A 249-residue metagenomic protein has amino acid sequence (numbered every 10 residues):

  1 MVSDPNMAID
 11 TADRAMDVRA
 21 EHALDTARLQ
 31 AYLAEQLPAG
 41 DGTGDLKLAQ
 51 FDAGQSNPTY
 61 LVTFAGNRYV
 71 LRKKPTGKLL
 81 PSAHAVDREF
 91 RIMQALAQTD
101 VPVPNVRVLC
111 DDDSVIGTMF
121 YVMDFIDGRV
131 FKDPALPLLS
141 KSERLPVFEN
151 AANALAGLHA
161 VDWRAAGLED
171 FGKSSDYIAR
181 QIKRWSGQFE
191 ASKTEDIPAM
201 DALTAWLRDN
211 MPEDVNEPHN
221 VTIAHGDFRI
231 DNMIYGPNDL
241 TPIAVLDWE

Functional and structural regions predicted by a protein language model:
V2-D41: Juxta-kinase regulatory segment immediately upstream of eukaryotic protein kinase catalytic domains
D45-W206, N210-I223, G236-L240: ATP-binding pocket architecture of kinase catalytic cores
D227: Conserved catalytic-loop position in the HRD/HxD motif
D231-I234: Catalytic-loop signature of eukaryotic-like protein kinases
L246-E249: Activation of the activation-loop gatekeeper triad in protein kinase-fold domains
